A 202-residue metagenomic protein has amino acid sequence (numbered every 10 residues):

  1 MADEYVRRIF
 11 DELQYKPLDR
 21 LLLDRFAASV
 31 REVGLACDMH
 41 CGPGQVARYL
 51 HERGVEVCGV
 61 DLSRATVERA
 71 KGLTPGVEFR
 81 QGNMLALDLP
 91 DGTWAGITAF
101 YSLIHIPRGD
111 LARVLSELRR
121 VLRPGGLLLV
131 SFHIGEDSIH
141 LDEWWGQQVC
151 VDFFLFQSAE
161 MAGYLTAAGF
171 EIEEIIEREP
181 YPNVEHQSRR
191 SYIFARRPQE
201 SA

Functional and structural regions predicted by a protein language model:
M1-R31, E136: Conserved class I S-adenosyl-L-methionine
L35-A86: Class I SAM-dependent methyltransferase SAM/SAH-binding core
T98-A99: A conserved beta-strand element that flanks and buttresses the S-adenosyl-L-methionine
A112-P124: A short glycine-rich, Lys/Arg-flanked "PGG" loop and its adjoining helix->strand segment in the class I
G125-F132: Conserved beta-strand signature within the Rossmann-like core of class I S-adenosyl-L-methionine
I134-D152: Short, glycine-/aromatic-enriched active-site segment of Class I SAM-dependent methyltransferases
F153-A168: Short alpha-helix
Y181-A202: Core SAM-dependent methyltransferase catalytic element
